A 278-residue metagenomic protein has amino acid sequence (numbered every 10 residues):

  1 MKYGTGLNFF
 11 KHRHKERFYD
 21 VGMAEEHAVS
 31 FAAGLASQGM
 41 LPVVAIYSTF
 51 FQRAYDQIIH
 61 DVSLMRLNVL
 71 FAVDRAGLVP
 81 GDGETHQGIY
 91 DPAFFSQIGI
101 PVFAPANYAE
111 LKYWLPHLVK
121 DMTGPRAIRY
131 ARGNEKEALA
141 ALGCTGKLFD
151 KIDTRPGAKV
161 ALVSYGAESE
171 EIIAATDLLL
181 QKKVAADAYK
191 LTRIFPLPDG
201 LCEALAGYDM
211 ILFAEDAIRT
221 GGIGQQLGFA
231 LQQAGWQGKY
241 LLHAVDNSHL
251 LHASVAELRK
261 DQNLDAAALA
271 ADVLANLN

Functional and structural regions predicted by a protein language model:
M1-Y113, H117-T123, N134: Thiamine diphosphate
K2-G4, H12, E26-A28, R75-Q87 (+2 more regions): Thiamine diphosphate
